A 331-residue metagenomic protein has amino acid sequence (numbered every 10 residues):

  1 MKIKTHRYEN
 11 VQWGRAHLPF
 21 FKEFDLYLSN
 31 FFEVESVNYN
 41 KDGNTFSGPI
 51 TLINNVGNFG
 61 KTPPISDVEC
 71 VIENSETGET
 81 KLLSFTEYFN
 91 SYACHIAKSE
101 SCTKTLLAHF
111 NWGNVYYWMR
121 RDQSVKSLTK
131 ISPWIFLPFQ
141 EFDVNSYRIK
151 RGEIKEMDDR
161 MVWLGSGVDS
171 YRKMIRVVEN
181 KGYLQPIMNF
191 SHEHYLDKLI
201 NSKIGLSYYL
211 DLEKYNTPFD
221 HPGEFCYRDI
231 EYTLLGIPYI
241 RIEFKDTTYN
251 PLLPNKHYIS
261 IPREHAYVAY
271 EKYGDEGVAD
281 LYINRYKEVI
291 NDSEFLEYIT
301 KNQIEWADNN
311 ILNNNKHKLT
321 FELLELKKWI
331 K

Functional and structural regions predicted by a protein language model:
M1-K2, K328-K331: Short, Lys/Arg-enriched, disordered terminal segments
K2-P49, I53-H257: Nucleotide-sugar donor-binding catalytic core of glycosyltransferases
I200-K327: Catalytic binding pocket for nucleotide-activated donors in carbohydrate/polymer assembly enzymes
